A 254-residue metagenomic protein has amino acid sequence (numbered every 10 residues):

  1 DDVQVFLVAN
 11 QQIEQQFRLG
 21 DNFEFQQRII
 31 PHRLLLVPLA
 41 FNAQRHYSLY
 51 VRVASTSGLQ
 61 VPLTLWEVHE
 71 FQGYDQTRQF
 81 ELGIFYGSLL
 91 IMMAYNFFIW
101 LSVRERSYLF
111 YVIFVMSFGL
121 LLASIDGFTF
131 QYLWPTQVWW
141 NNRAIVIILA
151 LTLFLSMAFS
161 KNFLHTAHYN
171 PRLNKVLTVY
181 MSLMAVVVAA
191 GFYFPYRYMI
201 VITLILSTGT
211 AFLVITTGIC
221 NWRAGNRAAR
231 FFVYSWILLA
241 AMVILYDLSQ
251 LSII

Functional and structural regions predicted by a protein language model:
D1-F80: Soluble non-transmembrane domains of integral membrane proteins
L59, Q72-I99: An acidic-aromatic substrate-binding cleft motif
G87-I254: Juxtamembrane segments at transmembrane-helix boundaries in multi-pass signal-transduction membrane proteins
